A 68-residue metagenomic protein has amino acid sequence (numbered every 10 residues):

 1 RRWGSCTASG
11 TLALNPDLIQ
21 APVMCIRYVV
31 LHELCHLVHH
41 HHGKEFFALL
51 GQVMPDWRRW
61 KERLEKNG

Functional and structural regions predicted by a protein language model:
R1-Y28, L37-G68: Active-site-proximal or metal-binding-adjacent scaffold patches in catalytic folds
E33: Walker B catalytic acidic pair
